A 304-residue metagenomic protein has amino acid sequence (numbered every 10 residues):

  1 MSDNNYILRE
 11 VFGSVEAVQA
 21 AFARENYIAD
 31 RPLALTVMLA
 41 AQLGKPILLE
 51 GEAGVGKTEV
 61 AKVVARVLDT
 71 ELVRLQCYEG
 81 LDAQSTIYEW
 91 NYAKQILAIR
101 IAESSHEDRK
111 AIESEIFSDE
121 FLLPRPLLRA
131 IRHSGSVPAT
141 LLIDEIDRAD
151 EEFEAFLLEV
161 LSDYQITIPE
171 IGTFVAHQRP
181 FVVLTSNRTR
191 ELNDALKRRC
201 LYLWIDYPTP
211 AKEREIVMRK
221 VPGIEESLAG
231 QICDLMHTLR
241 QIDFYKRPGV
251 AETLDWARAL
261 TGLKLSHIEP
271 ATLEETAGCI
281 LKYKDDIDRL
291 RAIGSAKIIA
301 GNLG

Functional and structural regions predicted by a protein language model:
M1-G304: C-terminal regulatory/interaction module of P-loop NTP-utilizing enzymes
